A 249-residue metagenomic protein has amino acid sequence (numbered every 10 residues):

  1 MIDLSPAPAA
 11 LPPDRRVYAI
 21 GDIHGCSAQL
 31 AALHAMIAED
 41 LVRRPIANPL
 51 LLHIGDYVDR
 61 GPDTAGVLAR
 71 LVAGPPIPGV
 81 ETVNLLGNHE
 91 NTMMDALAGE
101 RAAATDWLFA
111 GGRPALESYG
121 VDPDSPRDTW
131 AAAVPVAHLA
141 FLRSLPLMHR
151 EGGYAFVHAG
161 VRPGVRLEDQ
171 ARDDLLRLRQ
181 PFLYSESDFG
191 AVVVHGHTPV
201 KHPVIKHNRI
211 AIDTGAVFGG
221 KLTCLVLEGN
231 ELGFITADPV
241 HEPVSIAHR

Functional and structural regions predicted by a protein language model:
M1-L68: N-terminal active-site segment of His-dependent metallophosphoesterases
S5-P13, V42-R44, V72-P75, L147-R150 (+2 more regions): A short acidic-Thr-Gly-centered motif at the start of a beta-strand
V17-A19, L51-H53, N84-L85, A155 (+2 more regions): Residue-level marker for buried hydrophobic side chains located in beta-strands that build the well-ordered beta-sheet
D22, D56, G87-N88, H197 (+1 more regions): Active-site glycine-centered loops adjacent to acidic/histidine catalytic or metal-binding residues that shape
H24-G25, D59, N91, V161 (+2 more regions): Short, glycine/acidic-enriched loop or turn micro-motifs at the edges of active sites
Y57-L71, D95-A103, V204-I205: Metal-dependent catalytic neighborhoods of phosphoester/phosphodiester hydrolases
G61-T92: Hydrophobic/aromatic-rich structural module bridging two neighboring secondary-structure elements via a short loop
D106-A211, G215-L222, L227-P243, H248: Acidic, His/Gly-enriched loop-helix segments that form or flank divalent-metal centers in metallo-dependent hydrolases
